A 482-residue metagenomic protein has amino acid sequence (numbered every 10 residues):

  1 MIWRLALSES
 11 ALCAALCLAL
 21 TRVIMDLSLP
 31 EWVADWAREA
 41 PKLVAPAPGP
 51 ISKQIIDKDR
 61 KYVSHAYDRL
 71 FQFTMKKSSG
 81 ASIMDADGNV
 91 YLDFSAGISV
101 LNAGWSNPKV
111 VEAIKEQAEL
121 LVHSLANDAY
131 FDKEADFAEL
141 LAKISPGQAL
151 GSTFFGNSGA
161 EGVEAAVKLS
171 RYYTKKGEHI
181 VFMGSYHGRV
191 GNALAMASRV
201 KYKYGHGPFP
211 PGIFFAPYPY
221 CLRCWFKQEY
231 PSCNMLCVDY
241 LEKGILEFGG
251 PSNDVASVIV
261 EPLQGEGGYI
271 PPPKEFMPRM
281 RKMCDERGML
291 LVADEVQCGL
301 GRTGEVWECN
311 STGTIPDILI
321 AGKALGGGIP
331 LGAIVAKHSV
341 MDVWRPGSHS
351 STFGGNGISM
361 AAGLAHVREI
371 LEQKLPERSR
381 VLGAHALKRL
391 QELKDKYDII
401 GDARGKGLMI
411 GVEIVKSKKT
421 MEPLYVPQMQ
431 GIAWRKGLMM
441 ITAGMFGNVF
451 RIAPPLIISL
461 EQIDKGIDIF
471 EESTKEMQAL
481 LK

Functional and structural regions predicted by a protein language model:
S8-S10: Serine residues within intrinsically disordered or low-complexity segments
L18-R22: Low-complexity intrinsically disordered segments
D26-K482: Conserved N-terminal phosphate-binding loop of PLP-dependent enzymes in the Aspartate aminotransferase
